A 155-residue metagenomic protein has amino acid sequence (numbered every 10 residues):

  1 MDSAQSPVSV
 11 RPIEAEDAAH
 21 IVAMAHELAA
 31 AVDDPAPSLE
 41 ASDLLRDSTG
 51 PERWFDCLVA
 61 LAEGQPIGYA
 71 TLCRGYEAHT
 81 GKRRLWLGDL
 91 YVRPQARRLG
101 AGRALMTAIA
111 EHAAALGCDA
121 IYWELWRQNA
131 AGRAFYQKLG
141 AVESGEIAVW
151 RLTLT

Functional and structural regions predicted by a protein language model:
S9-A23: A short beta-loop-alpha structural element at the N-terminal edge of CoA-dependent acyl/N-acetyltransferase catalytic
A23-A36, A78: Helix-loop element at the rim of GNAT/NAT acetyltransferase active sites that forms part of the acceptor-substrate
P35-C57: Active-site rim helix/loop that mediates acceptor-substrate recognition in acyltransferases
V59, Q65-R74, W86: Conserved beta-strand in the GNAT
A96, G100-A108: Conserved acetyl-CoA pyrophosphate-binding loop and the N-cap/start of the following alpha-helix in GNAT-like
R103, R127-E146: Conserved active-site alpha-helix within GNAT-family acetyltransferase domains
A114-E124: Conserved GNAT acetyl-CoA-binding A-motif
Y122-G132, R151-L154: Conserved beta-strand-loop-alpha-helix junction that forms the acyl-donor binding cleft
